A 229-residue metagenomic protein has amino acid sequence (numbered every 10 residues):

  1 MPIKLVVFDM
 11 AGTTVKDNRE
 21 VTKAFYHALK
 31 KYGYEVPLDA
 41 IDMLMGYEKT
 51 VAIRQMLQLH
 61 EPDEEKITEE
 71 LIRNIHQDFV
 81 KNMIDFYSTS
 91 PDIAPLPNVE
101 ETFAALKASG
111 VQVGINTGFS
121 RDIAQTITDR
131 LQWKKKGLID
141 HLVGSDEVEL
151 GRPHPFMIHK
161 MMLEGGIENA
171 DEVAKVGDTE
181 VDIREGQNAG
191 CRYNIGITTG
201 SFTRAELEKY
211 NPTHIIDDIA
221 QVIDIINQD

Functional and structural regions predicted by a protein language model:
M1-K4, A104, S120-D122, T126-D229: Asp-based, Mg2+/Mn2+-dependent phosphohydrolase catalytic module
P2-P97, A104, A108-S109, Q125: N-terminal helical cap/lid subdomain that shapes the substrate entry/recognition surface in HAD-like hydrolases
D9, T13, T117, D178: Conserved G/P- and acidic residue-centered "switch" motifs that form tight phosphate/ATP-binding loops in soluble
P95, N116, L150: Residue-level marker of regulatory loop/turn positions in helix-turn-helix DNA-binding domains and in histidine
V99, F119: Short, flexible active-site-adjacent loop segments at beta-strand->alpha-helix junctions, enriched in small/polar
